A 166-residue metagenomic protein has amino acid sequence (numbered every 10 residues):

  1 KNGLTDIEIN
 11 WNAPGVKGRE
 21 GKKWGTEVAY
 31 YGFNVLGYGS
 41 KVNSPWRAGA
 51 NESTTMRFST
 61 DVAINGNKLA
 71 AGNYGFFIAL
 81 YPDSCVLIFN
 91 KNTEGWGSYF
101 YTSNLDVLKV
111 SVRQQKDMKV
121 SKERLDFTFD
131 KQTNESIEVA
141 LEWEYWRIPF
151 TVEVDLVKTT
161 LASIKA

Functional and structural regions predicted by a protein language model:
I7-A71, F77-K165: Extended, well-structured beta-strand/loop surface patches that form recognition or cofactor-anchoring regions within
